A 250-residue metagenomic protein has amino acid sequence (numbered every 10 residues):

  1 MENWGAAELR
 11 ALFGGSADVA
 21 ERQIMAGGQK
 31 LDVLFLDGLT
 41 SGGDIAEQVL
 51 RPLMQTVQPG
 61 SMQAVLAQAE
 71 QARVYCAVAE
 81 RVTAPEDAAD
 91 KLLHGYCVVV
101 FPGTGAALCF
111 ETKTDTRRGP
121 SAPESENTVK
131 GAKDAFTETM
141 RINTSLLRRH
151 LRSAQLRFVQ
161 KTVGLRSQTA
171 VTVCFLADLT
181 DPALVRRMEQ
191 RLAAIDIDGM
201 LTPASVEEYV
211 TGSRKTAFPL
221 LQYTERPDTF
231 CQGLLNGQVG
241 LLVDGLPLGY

Functional and structural regions predicted by a protein language model:
M1-Y250: Membrane-embedded alpha-helical signal segments
